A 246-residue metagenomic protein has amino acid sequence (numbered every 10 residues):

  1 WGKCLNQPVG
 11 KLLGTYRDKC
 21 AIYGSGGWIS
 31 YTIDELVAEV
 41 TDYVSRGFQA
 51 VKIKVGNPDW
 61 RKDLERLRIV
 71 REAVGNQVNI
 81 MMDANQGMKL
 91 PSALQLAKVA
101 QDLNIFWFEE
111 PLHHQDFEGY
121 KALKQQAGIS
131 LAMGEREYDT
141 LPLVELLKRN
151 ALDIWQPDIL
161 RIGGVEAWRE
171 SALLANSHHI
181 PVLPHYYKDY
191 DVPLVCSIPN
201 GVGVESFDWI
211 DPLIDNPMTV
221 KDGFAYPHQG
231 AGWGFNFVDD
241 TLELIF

Functional and structural regions predicted by a protein language model:
W1-M81, N85-G87, P91-L94, K98-D102 (+2 more regions): N-terminal capping/lid subdomain adjacent to the active-site entrance of alpha/beta enzymes
V9-L12, K54, W107-H114, P181 (+1 more regions): Flexible, glycine/charged-enriched surface loops at secondary-structure junctions
I22-G26, V51-I53, V78-A84, F108-E109 (+4 more regions): Hydrophobic faces of well-ordered beta-strands that scaffold small-molecule active sites in alpha/beta enzyme cores
S30, D34, R61, H114 (+2 more regions): Conserved phosphate-coordination/catalytic loops
V55-N57, N85-M88, L112-H113, Y138 (+1 more regions): Short, glycine/acidic-enriched loop or turn micro-motifs at the edges of active sites
K98-N104, Q115-H228: Shared catalytic-loop signature of beta/alpha-barrel
